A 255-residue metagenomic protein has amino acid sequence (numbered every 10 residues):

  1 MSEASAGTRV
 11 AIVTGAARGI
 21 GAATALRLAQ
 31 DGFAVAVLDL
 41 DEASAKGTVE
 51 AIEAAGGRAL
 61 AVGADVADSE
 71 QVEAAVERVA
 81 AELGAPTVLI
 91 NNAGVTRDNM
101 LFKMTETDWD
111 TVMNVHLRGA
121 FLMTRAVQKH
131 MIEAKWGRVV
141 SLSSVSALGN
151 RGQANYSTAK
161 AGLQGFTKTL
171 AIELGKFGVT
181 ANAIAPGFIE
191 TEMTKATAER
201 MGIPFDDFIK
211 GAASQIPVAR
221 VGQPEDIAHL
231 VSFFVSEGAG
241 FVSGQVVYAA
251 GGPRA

Functional and structural regions predicted by a protein language model:
S2-S5, S232, S243-A255: Short C-terminal tail/terminal secondary-structure segment of NAD(P)H-dependent dehydrogenase/reductase domains
E42-A43, G63-A74, E106, D226: The beta1-alpha1 cofactor-binding region of Rossmann-like NAD(H)/NADP(H)-dependent oxidoreductases
I90, G175, T180, V242-G244: Short, small/polar-rich loop/turn modules that mediate ligand/substrate recognition or access, typified
M100-L101, D108-M113, F208, A212: Substrate-binding pocket helix/loop in short-chain dehydrogenase/reductase
M104, N150-T158, T169: Active-site loop-to-helix junction immediately N-terminal to the catalytic Tyr of the SDR YXXXK motif in Rossmann-fold
T124, A159, T167: Active-site helix of classical SDR
K129, I172-K176, G240: Alpha-helical segment proximal to the catalytic Tyr-Lys
